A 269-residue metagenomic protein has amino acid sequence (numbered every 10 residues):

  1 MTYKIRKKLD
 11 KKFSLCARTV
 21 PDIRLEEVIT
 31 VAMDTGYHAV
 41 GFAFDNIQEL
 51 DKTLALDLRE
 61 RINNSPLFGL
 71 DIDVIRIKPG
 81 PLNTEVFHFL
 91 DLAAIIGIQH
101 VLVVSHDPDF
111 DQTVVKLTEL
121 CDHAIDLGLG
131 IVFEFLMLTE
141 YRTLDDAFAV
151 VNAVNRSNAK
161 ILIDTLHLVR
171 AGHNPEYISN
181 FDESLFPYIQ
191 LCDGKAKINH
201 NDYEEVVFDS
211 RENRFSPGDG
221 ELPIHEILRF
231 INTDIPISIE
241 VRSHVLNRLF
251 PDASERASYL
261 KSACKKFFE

Functional and structural regions predicted by a protein language model:
M1-G36, L92-G97, L144-I163, V169-E269: Histidine-acidic metal/acid-base catalytic patches
T2-T19, A55-K78, L82, I161-L162: Mobile, glycine- and charge-enriched loop segments and immediately flanking short secondary-structure elements within
Y3-I5, E26-E27, N64, I77-K160 (+1 more regions): Active-site acidic/histidine proton-transfer and metal-coordination neighborhood in alpha/beta enzyme cores
T19-P21, F44-N46, I75-K78, H106-D109 (+4 more regions): Active-site-proximal loop/turn and secondary-structure-junction residues that shape catalytic pockets, frequently
P21-D22, D51, L82-N83, T113 (+2 more regions): A conditional alpha-helix N-cap/helix-loop micro-motif detector
G41, D71, L102, V132 (+3 more regions): Conserved beta-strand positions in the central sheet of alpha/beta enzyme cores
G41-N64, P108: Glycine-rich, proline-tolerant flexible connector loops at the mouths of alpha/beta enzymes
T53-S65, K116-D126, Y177, E226-F230: Catalytic-core regions built around general acid/base machinery
